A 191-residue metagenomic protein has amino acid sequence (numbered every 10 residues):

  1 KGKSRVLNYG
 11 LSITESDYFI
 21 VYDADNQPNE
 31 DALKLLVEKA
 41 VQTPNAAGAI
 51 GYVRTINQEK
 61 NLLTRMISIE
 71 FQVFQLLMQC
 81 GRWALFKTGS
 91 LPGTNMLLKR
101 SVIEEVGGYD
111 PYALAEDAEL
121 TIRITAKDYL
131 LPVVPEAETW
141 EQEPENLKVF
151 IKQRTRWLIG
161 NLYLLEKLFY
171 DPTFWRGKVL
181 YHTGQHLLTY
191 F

Functional and structural regions predicted by a protein language model:
G2-S12, S16, E30-A113, I151 (+2 more regions): Long helical/loop segments within the catalytic core of UDP-sugar-dependent glycosyltransferases, especially the large
V6, L120-T121: Short, hydrophobic alpha-helical packing/hinge segments within bilobed ligand-binding/sensory domains
F19: Short aromatic/hydrophobic "clamp" motif used to bind/position activated sugar donors
Y22-A24: Catalytic metal- and UDP-sugar-binding loop of GT-A-like glycosyltransferases, i.e., residues flanking the conserved
L114-L120: Acidic donor-binding loop at a coil-to-helix junction in glycosyltransferase catalytic cores that engages
T121-T139: Catalytic donor-sugar/metal-binding loop of nucleotide-sugar-dependent glycosyltransferases
V134-F150: Active-site donor/metal-binding and catalytic loop motifs of nucleotide-sugar-dependent glycosylation enzymes
E145-F191: Basic/Trp-rich segment in TM-proximal cytosolic loops or flexible interdomain/linker regions
